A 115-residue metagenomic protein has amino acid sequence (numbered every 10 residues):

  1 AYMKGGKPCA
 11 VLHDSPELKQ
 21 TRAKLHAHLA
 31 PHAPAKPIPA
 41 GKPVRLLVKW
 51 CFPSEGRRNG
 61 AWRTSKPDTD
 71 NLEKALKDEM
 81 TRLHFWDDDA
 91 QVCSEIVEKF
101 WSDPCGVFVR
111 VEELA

Functional and structural regions predicted by a protein language model:
A1-A115: Acidic, proline/glycine-enriched N-terminal capping motif
